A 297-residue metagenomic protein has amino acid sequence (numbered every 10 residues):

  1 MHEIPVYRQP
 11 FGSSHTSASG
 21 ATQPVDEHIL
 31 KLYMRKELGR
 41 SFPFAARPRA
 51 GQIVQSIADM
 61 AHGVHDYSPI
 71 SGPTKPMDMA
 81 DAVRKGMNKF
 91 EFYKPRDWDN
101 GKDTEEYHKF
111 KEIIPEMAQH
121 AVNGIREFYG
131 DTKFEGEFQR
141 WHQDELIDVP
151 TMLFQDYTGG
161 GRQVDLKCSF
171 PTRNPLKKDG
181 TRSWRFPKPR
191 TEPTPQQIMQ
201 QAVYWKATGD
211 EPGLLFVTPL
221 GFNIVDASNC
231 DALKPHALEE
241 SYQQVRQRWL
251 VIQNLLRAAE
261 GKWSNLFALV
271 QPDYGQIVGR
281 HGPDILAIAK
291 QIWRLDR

Functional and structural regions predicted by a protein language model:
M1-F154, L295: Metal-dependent nuclease catalytic cores that hydrolyze phosphodiester bonds in DNA/RNA, characterized by
K31, H62, T172-P175, A207: Active-site-proximal flexible loops/turns
K31-L38, C168, L220-D226: Short acidic (Asp/Glu) and glycine-rich catalytic loops that position anionic groups and cofactors
R47, R190-T194, P235-L238: Flexible, glycine- and charge-enriched loops at secondary-structure boundaries
R49-S56, M199-A207: Short amphipathic alpha-helical face segments that pack within enzyme cores and frequently flank/anchor catalytic
G130, G159-R162, A207-E211: Short glycine/proline-enriched coil/turn segments at helix->beta-strand junctions
R140-Q200: Non-catalytic protein-protein interaction segments used by genome-maintenance enzymes to assemble and couple activities
V203-R297: Metal-dependent nuclease catalytic regions and adjoining charged, substrate-binding loops involved in nucleic-acid end
